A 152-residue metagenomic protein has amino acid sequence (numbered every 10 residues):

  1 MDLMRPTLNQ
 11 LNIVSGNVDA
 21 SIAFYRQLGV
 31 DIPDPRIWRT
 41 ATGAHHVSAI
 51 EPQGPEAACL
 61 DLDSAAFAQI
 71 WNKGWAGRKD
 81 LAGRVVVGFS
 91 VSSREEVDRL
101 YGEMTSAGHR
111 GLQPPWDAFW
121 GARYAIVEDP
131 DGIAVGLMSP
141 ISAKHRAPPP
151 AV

Functional and structural regions predicted by a protein language model:
M1-A23, L28, D34, R84-F89 (+1 more regions): N-terminal beta-strand motif that seeds the catalytic metal site of vicinal oxygen chelate
M1-M4, P35-W38, C59-D61, D98-V152: Vicinal oxygen chelate
R5, N12-A68: Core segments of cupin and vicinal oxygen chelate
T7-N17, S48-P52, N72-E103, R123-E128: Vicinal oxygen chelate
F67-W75, K144-A147: A short, acidic/glycine-rich surface segment
